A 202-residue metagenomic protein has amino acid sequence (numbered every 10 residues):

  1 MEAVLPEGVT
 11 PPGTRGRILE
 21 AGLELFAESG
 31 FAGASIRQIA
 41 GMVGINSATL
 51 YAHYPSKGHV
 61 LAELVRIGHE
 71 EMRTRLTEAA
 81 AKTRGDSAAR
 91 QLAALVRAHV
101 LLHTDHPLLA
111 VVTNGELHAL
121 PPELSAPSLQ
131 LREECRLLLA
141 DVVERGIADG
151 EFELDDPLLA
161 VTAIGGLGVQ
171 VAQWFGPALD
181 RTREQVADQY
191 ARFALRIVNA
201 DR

Functional and structural regions predicted by a protein language model:
M1-G13, A80-T83, R202: N-terminal intrinsically disordered/low-complexity leader segments
T14-R17, A21, L25-H59, E63: Helix-turn-helix
Y54, N114-L120: Short helix-capping/turn signature of helix-turn-helix
E63, T77-L108, A160-I164: Hydrophobic alpha-helical connector segments
I67-T77, E123-A148, L158-T162: Amphipathic alpha-helical packing segments from all-alpha helical-bundle domains
R73, A93, R97, R136-E144 (+4 more regions): An amphipathic alpha-helix signature
A98, D105-V112, E123, P127-E134: Short, solvent-exposed amphipathic helices
A110-N114, S125, I147-F193, R202: Hydrophobic/aromatic-rich alpha-helical bundle segments in the mid-to-C-terminal region
